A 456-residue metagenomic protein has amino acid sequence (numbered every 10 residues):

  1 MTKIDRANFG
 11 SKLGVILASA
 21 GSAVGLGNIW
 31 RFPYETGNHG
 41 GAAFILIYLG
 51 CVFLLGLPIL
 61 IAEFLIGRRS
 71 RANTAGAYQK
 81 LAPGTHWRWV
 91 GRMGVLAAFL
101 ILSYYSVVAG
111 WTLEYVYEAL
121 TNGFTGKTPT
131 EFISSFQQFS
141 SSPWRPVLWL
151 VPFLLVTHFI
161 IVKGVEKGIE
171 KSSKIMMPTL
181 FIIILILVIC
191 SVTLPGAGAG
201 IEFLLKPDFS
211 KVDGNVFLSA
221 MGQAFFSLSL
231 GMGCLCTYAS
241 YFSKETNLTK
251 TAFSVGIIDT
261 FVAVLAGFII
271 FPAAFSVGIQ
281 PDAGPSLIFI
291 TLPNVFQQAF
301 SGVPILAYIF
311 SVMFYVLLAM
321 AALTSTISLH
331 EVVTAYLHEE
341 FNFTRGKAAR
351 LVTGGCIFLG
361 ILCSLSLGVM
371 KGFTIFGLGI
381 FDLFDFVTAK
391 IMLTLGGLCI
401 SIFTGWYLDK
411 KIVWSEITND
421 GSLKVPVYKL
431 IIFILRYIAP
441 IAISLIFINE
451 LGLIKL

Functional and structural regions predicted by a protein language model:
M1-W30, I59-F64, R68-L81, T85-R92 (+2 more regions): Membrane-interface "cap" regions at the ends of multi-pass membrane proteins
T2-D5, F9, E170, K174-L323 (+1 more regions): Membrane-embedded translocation segments of transport machinery
K3-N8, Y34-H39, R69-M93, S106-G168 (+6 more regions): Inter-helical loop and helix-membrane interface segments of multi-pass membrane transporters/permeases
N8, L13-V15, S22, V147-L148 (+5 more regions): Loop-to-transmembrane helix boundary motifs in multi-pass membrane proteins
N8-S19, F44-I47, H86-F99, L148-F153 (+6 more regions): Select transmembrane alpha-helical segments in multipass membrane proteins
S11-C51, A239, K250-F253, I257-T260: Transmembrane helix-boundary motif of multi-pass solute transporters/channels
I59, Y105-K127, F181-L204, S276 (+4 more regions): Hydrophobic alpha-helical segments and their helix-loop junctions in multi-pass secondary transporters
G379-F403, K424-L456: A generic transmembrane alpha-helix motif of multi-pass inner-membrane proteins
